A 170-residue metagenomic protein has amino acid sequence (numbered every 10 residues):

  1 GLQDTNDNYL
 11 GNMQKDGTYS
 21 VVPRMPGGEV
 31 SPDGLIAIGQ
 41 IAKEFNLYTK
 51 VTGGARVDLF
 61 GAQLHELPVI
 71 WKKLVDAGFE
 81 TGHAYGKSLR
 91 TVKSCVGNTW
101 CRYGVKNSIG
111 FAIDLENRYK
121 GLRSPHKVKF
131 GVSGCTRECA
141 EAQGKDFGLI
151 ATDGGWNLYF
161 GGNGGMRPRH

Functional and structural regions predicted by a protein language model:
G1-G34: N-terminal basic/disordered segments at the start of proteins
V21-D153: Small-residue-enriched alpha-helical segments and adjacent helix-cap loops that form tight helix-helix packing
T152-H170: An acidic, glycine-/histidine-flanked metal-binding catalytic module
